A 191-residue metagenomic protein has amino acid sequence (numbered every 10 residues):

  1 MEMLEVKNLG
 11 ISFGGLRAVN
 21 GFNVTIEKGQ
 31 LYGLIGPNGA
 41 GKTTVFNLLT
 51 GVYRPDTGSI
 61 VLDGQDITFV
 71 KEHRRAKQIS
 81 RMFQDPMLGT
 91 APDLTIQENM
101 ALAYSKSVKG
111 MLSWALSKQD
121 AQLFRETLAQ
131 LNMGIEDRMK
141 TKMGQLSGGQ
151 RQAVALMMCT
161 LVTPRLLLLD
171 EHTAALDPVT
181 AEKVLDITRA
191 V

Functional and structural regions predicted by a protein language model:
I35-P37: The feature captures the beta-strand-to-loop junction immediately N-terminal to the Walker
T50: Helix-to-loop junction immediately C-terminal to a conserved catalytic motif
R54, D66-S80, L88, G110-S117: ABC ATPase NBD coupling module
G58-D66: Conserved ABC transporter NBD signature motif
D93-K109: Q-loop/switch helix immediately C-terminal to the Walker
C159-T160: ABC ATPase C-loop
E171-H172: Walker B catalytic motif
